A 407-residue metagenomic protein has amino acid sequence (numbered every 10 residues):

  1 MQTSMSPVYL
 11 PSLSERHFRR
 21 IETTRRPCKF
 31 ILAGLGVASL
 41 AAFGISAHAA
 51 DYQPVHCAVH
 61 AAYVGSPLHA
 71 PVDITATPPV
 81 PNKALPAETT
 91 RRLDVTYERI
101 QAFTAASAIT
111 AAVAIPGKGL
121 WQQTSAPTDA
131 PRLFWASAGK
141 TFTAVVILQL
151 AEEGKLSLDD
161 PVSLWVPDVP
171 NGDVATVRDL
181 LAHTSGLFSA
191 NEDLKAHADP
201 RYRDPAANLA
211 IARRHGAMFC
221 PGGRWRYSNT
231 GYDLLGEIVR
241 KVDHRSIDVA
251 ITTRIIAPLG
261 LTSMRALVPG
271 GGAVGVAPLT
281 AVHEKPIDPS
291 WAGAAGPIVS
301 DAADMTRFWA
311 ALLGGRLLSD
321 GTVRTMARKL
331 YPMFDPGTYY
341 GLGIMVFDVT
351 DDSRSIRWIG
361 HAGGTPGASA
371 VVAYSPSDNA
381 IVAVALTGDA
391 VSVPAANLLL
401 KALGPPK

Functional and structural regions predicted by a protein language model:
M1-R26: N-terminal secretory signal peptides that target proteins for export/translocation
A33-A42: Bacterial N-terminal signal peptides
A47-A49: Boundary at the C-terminal end of the N-terminal hydrophobic targeting segment
D51, H60, G65-P67, V349-R354 (+1 more regions): Short, gly/Ser/Thr-rich active-site loops of penicillin-recognizing serine hydrolases
V72-V80, A84, F103-S107, I115 (+1 more regions): Active-site-proximal loop and beta-strand segments within enzyme catalytic domains
D94-D129, W135, H197-D199, I344-F347 (+1 more regions): A short, well-structured edge-of-sheet supersecondary motif
D173-G364: Short, surface-exposed loop or secondary-structure junction motifs that flank catalytic or metal-binding residues
S369-G388: Short, well-ordered beta-strand elements
